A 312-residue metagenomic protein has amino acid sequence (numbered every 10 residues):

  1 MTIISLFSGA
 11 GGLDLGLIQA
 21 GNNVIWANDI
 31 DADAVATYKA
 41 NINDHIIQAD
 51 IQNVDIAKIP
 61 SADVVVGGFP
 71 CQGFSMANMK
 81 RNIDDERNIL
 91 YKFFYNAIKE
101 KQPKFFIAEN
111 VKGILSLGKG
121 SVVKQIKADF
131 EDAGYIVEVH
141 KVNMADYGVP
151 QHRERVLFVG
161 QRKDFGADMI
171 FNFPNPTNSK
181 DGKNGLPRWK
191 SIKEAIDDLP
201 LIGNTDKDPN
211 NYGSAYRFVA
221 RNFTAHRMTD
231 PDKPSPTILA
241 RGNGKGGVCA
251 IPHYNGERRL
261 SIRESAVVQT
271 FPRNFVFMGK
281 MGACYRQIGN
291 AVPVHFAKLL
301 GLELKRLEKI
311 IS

Functional and structural regions predicted by a protein language model:
M1-I3: Extreme N-terminal starter segment of soluble prokaryotic enzymes
S5-L17, I51, S61-N78, F105-N110 (+5 more regions): Conserved proline-anchored active-site loop of SAM-dependent methyltransferases that bridges a beta-strand
G16-N23, N41: A short, Lys/Arg-enriched amphipathic alpha-helix followed by its capping loop at the start of a domain
I25-D29: Conserved SAM-binding motif I beta-strand of class I
A32-A36: Short alpha-helix immediately C-terminal to the canonical SAM-binding loop
N43-D50: Conserved SAM-binding strand-loop segment of SAM-dependent methyltransferases
V54-A62, Q72-P231: Class I S-adenosyl-L-methionine
L201-S312: C-terminal target-recognition/interaction regions appended to catalytic cores
